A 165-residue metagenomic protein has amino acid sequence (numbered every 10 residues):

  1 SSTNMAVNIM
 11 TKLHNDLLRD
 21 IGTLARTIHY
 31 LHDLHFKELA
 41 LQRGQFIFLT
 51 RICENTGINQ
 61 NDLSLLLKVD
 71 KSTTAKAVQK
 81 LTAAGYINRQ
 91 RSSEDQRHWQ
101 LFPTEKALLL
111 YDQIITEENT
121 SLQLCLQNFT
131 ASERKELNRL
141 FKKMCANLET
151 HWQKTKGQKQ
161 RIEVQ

Functional and structural regions predicted by a protein language model:
S1-L39, K159: N-terminal leader segment of winged-helix/HTH proteins
S1-M10, A131-Q165: C-terminal regulatory/oligomerization modules of transcriptional regulators
M10-T11, K37, C53, K68 (+2 more regions): Alpha-solenoid HEAT/Armadillo repeat architecture
T11, A25, L31, A75-K80 (+2 more regions): A structural preference for long, well-packed, hydrophobic secondary-structure segments
D20, R43, I52-E54, K68-K71 (+5 more regions): Anionic, Ser/Thr-rich low-complexity intrinsically disordered regions
R26, Y30-T73, A84, K156: N-terminal helix-turn-helix DNA-binding core of bacterial DNA-binding proteins
H29, Q79-K142: Charged, amphipathic alpha-helical coiled-coil/dimerization segments
